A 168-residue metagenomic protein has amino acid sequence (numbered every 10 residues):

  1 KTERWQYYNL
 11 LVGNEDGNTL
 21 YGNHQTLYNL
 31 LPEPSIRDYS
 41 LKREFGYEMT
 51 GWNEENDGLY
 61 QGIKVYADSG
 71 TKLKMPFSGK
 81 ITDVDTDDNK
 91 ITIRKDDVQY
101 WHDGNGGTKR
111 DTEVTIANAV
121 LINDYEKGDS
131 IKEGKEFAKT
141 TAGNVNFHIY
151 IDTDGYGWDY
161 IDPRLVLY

Functional and structural regions predicted by a protein language model:
R4, R94, K127-Y168: Conserved, short, structured surface segments that act as functional micro-motifs
R4-K90, W101, K132-E133, A142: Surface-exposed, glycine-biased beta-strand/turn segments
W5, G17-N18, S40, E113-T115 (+2 more regions): Intrinsically disordered, low-complexity regions of eukaryotic proteins
E55-A67, T112-V120, I151, I161: Small beta-barrel nucleic-acid-binding modules, principally OB-folds
G70-L73, L121-D129: Short, surface-exposed secondary-structure edge patches
M75-N123, T141-H148: Zn2+-dependent peptidoglycan hydrolase active-site motif and core
